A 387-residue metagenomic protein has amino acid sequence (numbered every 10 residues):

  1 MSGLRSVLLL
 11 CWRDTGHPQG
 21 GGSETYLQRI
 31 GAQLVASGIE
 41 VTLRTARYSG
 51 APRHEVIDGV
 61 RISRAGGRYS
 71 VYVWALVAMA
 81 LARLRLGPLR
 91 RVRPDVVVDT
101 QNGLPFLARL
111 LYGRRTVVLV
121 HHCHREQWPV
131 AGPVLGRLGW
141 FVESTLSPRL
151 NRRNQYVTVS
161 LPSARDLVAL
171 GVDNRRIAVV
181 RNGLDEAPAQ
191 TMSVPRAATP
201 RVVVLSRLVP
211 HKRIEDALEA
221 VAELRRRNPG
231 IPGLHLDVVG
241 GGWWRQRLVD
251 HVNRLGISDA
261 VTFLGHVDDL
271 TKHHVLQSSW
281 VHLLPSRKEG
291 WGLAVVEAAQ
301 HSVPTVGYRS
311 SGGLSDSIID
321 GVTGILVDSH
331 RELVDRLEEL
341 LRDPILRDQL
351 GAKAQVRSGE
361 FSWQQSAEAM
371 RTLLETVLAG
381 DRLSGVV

Functional and structural regions predicted by a protein language model:
V134-V157, R165: Membrane-proximal helix-turn-helix segments that form the acceptor-binding/catalytic region of lipid-linked
V157, Q190-V221, D237: Conserved donor-binding/catalytic core segment of Leloir-type glycosyltransferases
P162, G183: Carbohydrate-associated surface elements
R247-V267: Nucleotide-activated donor-binding/catalytic signature segment of Leloir-type glycosyltransferases, i.e., the conserved
A260, L346-E360, A369-T372: A short, well-ordered alpha-helix in the C-terminal region of glycosyltransferases
R287: Aromatic "clamp/platform" in nucleotide-sugar-dependent glycosyltransferases that forms part of the donor/acceptor
P304-Y308, I318: Short hydrophobic beta-strand element within catalytic cores of glycosyltransferases and related nucleotide-activated
I319-R331, E339-I345: Conserved acidic donor-binding segment of nucleotide-sugar-dependent glycosyltransferases
